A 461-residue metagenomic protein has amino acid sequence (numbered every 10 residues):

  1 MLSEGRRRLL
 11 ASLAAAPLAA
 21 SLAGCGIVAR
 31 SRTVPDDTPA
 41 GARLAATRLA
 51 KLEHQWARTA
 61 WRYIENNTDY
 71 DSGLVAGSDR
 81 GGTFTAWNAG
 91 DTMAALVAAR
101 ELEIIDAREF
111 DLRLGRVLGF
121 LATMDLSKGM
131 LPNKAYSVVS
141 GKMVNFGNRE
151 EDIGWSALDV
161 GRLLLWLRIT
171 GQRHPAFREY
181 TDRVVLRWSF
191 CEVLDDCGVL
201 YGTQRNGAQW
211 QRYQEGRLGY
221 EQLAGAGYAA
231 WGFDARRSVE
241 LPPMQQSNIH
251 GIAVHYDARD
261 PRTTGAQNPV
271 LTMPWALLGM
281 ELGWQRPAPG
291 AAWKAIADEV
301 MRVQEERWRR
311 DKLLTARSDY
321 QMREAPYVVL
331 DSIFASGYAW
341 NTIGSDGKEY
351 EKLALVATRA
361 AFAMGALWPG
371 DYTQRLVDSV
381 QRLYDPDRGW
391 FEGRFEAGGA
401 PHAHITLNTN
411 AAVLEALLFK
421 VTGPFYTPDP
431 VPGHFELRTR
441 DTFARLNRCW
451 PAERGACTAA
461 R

Functional and structural regions predicted by a protein language model:
M1-P17: N-terminal secretory signal peptides and thylakoid transit peptides that target proteins across membranes
A16-A19, M124: Surface-exposed polar/charged interaction patches
G26-V28: Bacterial signal peptide processing site
R32-R461: Ser/Thr/Asn(+Pro)-rich, low-complexity disordered segments
